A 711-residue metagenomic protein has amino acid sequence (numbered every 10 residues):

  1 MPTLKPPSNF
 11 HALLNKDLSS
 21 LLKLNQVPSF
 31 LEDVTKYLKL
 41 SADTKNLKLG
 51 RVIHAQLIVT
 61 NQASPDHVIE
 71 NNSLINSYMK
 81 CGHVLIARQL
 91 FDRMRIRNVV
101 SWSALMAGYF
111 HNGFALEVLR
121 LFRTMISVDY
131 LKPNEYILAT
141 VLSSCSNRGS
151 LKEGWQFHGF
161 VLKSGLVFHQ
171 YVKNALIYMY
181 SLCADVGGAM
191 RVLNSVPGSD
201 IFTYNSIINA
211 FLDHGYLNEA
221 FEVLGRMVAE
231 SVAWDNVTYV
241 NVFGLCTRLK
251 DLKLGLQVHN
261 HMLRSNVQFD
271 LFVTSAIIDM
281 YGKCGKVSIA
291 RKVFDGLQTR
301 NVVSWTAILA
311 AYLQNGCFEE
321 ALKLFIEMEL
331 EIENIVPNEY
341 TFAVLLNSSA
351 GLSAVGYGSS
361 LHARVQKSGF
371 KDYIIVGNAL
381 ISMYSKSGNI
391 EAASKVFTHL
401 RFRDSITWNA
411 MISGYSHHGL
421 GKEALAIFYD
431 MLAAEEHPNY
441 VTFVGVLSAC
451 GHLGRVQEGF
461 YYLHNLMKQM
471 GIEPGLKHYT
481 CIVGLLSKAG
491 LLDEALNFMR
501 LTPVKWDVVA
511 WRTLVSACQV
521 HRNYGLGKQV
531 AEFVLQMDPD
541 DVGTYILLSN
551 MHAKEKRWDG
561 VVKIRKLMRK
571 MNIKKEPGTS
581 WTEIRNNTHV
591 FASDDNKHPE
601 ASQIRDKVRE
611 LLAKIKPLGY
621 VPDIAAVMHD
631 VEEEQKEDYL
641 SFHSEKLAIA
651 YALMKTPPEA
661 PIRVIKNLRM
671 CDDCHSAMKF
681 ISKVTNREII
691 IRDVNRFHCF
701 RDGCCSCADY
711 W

Functional and structural regions predicted by a protein language model:
M1-N98, A104-W711: Terminal (and in a subset, N-terminal) low-complexity or junction segments at the ends of helical repeat RNA-binding
